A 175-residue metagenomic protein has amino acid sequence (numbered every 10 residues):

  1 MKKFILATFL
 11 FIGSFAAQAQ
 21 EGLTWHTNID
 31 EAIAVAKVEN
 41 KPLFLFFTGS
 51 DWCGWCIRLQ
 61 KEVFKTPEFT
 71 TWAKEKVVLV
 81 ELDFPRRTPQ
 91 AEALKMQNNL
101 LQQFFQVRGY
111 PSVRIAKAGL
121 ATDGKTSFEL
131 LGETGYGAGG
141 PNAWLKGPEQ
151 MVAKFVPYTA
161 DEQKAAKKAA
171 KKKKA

Functional and structural regions predicted by a protein language model:
F4-G13: Sec-dependent N-terminal signal peptides
F15-E21: Sec/Tat signal peptide C-region and signal peptidase I cleavage site
G22-T27, F69-M96: Thiol-based oxidoreductase modules, predominantly thioredoxin-like and allied folds used for disulfide exchange
W25-L43, A73: A short beta-strand-turn-helix
E39-C53: Short active-site neighborhood of thiol/selenol oxidoreductases, capturing the structured segment around
C53-C56, V113: The canonical Cys-X-X-Cys-His
W55-K74: Typically the conserved alpha-helix immediately C-terminal to a functionally engaged Cys/Sec in thioredoxin-like
E62-F64, L100-Q163: Non-catalytic, surface beta->alpha helical segment in thiol-disulfide oxidoreductase systems
